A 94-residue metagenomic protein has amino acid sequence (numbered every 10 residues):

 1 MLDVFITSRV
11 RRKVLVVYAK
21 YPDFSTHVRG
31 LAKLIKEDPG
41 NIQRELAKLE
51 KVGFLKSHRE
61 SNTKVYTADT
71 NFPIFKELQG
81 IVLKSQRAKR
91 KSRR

Functional and structural regions predicted by a protein language model:
M1-L15: Short alpha-helical segments that sit at the start of domains
A19-D23: Short helix-capping/hinge SLiMs at alpha-helix to coil transitions
V28-K33: A short acidic, leucine-rich amphipathic alpha-helix
G40: Key DNA-contact positions within bacterial/archaeal DNA-binding proteins
L46-A47: Short, hydrophobic-biased segments on the C-terminal half of alpha helices that form "recognition helices"
E50-E60: A short, conserved structural fragment
R59-V65, D69-N71: Short, Lys/Arg-rich nucleic-acid/phosphate-binding segment
P73-R94: Amphipathic alpha-helical dimerization/coiled-coil segments that flank or bridge DNA-binding/regulatory modules
